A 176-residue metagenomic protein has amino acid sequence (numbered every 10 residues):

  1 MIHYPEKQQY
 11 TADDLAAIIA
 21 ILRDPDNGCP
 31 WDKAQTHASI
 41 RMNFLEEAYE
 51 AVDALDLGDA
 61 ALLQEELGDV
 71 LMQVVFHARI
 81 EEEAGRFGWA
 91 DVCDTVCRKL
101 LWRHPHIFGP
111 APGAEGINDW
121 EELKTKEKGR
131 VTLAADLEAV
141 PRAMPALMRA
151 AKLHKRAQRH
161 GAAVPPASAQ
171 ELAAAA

Functional and structural regions predicted by a protein language model:
M1-E66, M72-A176: Flexible "arm" and connector segments at domain edges
